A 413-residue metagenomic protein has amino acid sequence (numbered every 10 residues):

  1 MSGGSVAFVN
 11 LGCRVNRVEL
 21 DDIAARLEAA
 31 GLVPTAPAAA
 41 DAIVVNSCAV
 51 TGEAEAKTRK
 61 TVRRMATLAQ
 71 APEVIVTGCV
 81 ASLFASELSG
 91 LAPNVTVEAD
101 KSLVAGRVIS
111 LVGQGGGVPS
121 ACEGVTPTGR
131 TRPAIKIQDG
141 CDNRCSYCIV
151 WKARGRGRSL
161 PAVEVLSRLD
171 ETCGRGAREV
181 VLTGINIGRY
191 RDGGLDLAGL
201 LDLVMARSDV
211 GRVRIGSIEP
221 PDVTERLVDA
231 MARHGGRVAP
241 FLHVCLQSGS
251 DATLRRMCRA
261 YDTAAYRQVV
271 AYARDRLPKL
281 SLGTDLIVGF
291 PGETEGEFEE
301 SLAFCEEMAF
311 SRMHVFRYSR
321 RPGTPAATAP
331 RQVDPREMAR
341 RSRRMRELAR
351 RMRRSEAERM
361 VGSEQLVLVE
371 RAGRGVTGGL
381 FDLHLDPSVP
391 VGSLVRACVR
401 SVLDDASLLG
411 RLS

Functional and structural regions predicted by a protein language model:
M1-R189, G193, R226-D229, L242 (+4 more regions): Proteins enriched for Cys/Gly/acidic motifs involved in redox and nucleic-acid/cofactor modification
V74-I75, L83, G174-E295: Conserved SAM/AdoMet-binding glycine-rich loop
N143, G188, D251-A252, G373 (+1 more regions): Glycine-centered loop/turn positions within well-structured domains that cap or flank conserved ligand/cofactor-binding
W151, L254-M257, P325-A329: Short acidic, glycine/proline-rich loop/turn micro-motifs
G184, S217, L246-S248, T284-V288 (+5 more regions): Active-site proximal loops enriched in glycine and acidic residues that flank catalytic Cys/His/Asp and coordinate
V244, D285, C305, M313 (+3 more regions): Hydrophobic, well-ordered secondary-structure elements that form the walls of internal hydrophobic environments
E293, A309-F310: Contiguous mid-protein beta-loop-alpha structural module that forms a pocket-lining wall or clamp of enzyme active
T328-S413: Terminal RNA-binding accessory module
